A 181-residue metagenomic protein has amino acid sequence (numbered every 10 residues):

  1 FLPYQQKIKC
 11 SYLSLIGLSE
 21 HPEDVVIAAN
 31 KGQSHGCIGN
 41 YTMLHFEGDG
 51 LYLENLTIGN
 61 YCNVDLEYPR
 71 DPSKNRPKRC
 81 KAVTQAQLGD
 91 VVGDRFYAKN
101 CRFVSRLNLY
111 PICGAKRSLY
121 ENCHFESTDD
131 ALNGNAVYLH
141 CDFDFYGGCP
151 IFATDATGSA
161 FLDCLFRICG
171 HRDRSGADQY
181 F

Functional and structural regions predicted by a protein language model:
F1-F181: Sequence-level preference for short, compositionally simple segments enriched in small aliphatic or small polar residues
